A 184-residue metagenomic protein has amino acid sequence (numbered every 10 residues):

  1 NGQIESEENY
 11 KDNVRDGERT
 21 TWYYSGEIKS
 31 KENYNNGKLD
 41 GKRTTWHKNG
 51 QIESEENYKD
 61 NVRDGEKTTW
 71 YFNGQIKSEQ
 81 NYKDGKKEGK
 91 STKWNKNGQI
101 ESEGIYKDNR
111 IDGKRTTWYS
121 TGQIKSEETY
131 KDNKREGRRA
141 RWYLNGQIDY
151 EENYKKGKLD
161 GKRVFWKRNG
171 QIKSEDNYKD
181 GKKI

Functional and structural regions predicted by a protein language model:
N1-I184: Glycine/tyrosine- and acidic-biased, solvent-exposed loop/turn segments at the edges of beta-strands
